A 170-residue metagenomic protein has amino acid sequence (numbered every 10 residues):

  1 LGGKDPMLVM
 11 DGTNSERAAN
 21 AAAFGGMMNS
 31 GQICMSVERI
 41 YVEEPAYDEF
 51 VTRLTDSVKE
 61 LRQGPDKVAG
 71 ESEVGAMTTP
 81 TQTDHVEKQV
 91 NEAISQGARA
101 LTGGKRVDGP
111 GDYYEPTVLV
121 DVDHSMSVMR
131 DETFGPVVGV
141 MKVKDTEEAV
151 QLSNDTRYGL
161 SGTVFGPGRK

Functional and structural regions predicted by a protein language model:
L1-D123, L152-S153: ALDH superfamily catalytic-core signature
L8, S95-Q96, R106, Y113-K170: Conserved C-terminal structural/oligomerization subdomain of aldehyde/semialdehyde dehydrogenase
